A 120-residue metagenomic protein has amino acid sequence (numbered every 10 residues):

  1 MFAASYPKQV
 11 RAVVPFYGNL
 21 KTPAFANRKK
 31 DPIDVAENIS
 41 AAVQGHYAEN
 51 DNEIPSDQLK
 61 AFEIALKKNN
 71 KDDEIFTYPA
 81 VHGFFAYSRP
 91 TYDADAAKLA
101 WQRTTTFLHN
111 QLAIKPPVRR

Functional and structural regions predicted by a protein language model:
M1-P7, V13: Short glycine-enriched nucleophile-adjacent loop and the immediately C-terminal alpha-helix near the catalytic center
P7, N19-T22, T104, L108: Generic helix-packing signal
K8-Q9, A61, A96, P117: Alpha-helix termini
A12, Y17-T77: The feature captures the conserved acid-bearing segment of alpha/beta-hydrolase catalytic domains
K67-R120: C-terminal catalytic histidine-bearing segment of alpha/beta-hydrolase fold enzymes
